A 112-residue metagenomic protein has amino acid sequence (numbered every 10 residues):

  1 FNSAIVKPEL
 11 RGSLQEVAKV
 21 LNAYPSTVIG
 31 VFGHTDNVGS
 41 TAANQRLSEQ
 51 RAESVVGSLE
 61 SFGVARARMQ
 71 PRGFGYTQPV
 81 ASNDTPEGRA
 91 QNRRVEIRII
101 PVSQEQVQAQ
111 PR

Functional and structural regions predicted by a protein language model:
F1: Acidic/histidine-rich, surface-exposed loop or edge segments in extracytoplasmic proteins
A4-R11, F32-R112: Periplasmic OmpA-like peptidoglycan-binding domain that tethers envelope proteins to the cell wall
